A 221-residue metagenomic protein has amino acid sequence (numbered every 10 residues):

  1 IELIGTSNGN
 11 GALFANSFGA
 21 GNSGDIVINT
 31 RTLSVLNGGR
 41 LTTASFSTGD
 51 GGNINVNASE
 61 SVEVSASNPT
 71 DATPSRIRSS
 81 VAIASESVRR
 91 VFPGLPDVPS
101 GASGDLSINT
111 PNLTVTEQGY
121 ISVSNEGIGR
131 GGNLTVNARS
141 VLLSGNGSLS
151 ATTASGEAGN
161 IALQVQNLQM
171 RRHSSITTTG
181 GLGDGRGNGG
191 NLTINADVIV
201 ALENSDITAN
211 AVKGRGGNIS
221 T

Functional and structural regions predicted by a protein language model:
I1-D25, R31-D105, T110-R215, S220: Acidic/polar low-complexity surface segments
